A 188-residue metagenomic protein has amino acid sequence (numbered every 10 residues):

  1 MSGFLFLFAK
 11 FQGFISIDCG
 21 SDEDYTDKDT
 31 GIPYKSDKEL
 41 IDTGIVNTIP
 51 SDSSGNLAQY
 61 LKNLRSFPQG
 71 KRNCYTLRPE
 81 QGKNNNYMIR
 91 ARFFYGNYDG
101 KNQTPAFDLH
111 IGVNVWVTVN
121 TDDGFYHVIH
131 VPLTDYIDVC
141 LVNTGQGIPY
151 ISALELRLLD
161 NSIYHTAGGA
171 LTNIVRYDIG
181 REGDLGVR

Functional and structural regions predicted by a protein language model:
M1-R188: Compositionally biased, intrinsically disordered or flexible polar/acidic segments
